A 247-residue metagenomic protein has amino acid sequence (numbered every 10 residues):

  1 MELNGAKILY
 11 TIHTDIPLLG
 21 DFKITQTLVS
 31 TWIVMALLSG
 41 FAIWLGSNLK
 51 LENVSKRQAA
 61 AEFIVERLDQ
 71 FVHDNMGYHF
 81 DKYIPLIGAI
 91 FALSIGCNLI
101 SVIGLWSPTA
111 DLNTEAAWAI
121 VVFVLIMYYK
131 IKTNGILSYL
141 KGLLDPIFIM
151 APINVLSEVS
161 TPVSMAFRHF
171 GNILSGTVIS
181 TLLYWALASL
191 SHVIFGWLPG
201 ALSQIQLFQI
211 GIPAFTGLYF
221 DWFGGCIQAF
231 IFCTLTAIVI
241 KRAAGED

Functional and structural regions predicted by a protein language model:
M1-D247: Selective transmembrane helix interface/packing segments
